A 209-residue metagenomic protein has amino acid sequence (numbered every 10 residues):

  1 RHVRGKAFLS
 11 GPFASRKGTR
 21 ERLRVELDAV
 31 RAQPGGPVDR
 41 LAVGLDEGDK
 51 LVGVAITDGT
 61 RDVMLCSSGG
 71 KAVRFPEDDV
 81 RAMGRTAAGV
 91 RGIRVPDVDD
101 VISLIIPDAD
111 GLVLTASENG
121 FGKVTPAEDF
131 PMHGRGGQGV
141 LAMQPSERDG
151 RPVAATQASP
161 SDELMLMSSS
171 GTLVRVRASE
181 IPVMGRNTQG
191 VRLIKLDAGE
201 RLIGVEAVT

Functional and structural regions predicted by a protein language model:
R1-V30, P34: N-terminal hydrophobic/helix-forming segments and targeting peptides
R24, R31-T209: Short, structured "edge-of-domain" segments at secondary-structure transitions
